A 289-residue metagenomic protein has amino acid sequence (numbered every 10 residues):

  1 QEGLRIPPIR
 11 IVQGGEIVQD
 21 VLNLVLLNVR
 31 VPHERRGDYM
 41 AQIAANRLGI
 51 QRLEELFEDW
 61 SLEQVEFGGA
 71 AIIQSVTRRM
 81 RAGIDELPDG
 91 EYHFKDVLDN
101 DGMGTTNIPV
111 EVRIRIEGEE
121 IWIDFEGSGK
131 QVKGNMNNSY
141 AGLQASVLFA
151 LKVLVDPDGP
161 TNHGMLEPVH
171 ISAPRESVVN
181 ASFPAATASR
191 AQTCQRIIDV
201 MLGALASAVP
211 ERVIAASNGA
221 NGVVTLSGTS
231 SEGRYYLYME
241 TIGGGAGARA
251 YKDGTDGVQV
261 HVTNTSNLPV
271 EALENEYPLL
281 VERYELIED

Functional and structural regions predicted by a protein language model:
Q1-W122, E126-D289: Glycine/proline-enriched, intrinsically flexible loops and inter-domain linkers
